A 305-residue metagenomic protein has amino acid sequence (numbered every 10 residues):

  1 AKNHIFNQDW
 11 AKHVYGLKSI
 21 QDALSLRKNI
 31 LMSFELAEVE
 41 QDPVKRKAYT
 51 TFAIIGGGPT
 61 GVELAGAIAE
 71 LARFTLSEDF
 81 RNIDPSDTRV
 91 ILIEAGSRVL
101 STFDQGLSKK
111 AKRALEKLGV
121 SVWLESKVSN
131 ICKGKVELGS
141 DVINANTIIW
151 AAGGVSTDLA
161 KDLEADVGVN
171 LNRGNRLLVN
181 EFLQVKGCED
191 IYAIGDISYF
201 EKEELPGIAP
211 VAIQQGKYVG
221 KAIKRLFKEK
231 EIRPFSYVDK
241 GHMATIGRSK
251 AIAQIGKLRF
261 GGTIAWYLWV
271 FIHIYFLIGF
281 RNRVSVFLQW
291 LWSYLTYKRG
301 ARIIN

Functional and structural regions predicted by a protein language model:
N3-T60, I68-F74: Glycine-rich dinucleotide-binding loop and its adjacent helix/turn
H13-Q41, G134-K135, V142-Q214, K221: FAD-site-proximal beta/loop scaffold in flavoenzymes
I55, V62, I93, I194-G195: Active-site flanking residues adjacent to catalytic metal/cofactor-binding acidic residues
A65: Glycine-rich loop/hinge motif
A69-E181, G187, I232: A Rossmann-like FAD-binding core segment of flavoenzymes
G220-N305: C-terminal, flexible cofactor-proximal segment of oxidoreductases
